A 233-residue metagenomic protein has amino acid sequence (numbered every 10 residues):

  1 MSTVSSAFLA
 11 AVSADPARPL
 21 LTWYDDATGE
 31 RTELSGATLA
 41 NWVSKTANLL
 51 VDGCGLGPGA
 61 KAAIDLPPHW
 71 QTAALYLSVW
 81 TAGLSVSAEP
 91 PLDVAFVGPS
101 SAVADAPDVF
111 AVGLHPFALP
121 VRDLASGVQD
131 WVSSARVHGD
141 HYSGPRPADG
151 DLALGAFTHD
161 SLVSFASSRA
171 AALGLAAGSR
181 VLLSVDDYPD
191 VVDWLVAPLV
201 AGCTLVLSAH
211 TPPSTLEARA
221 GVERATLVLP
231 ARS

Functional and structural regions predicted by a protein language model:
S2-T22: A short N-terminal helical cap/helix-turn-helix that marks the beginning of AMP-binding/adenylate-forming
L21-L56, D151-G174: Conserved AMP-binding/adenylate-forming core of the ANL superfamily
A62, V181: Gly/Thr-rich phosphate-binding loop signature of adenosyl cofactor/nucleotide-binding cores
L66, S87-L92, V185, L205-R219 (+1 more regions): ATP-dependent adenylate-forming carboxylate-activation enzymes
S78-T81, P189-L205: Conserved short alpha-helical elements in the N-terminal third of ANL/AMP-binding
G83-S85, T204, T226: Residue-level detector of anion-binding/catalytic polar loops
A95-A171, R224-S233: ANL superfamily adenylate-forming
